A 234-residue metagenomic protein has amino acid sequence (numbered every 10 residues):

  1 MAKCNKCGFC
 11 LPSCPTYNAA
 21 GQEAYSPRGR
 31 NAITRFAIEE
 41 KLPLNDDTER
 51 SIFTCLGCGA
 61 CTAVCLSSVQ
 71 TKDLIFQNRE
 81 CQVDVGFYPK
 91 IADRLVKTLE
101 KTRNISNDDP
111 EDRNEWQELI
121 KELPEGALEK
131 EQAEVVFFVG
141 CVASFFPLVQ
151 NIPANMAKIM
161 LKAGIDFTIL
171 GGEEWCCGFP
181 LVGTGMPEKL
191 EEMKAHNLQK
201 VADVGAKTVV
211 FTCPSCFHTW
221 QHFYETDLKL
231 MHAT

Functional and structural regions predicted by a protein language model:
M1-T54: Ferredoxin-type iron-sulfur electron-transfer modules and their immediate structural context
N31-T212, F217-L230: Iron-sulfur-cluster electron-transfer modules
H232-T234: Short, acidic/turn-prone active-site loops that include or flank metal/cofactor- and phosphate-binding residues
